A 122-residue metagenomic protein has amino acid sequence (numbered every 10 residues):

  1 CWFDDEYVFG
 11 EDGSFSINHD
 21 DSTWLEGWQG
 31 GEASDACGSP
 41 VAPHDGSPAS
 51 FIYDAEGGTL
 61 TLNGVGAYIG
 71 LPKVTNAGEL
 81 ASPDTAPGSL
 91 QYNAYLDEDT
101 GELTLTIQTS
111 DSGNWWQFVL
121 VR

Functional and structural regions predicted by a protein language model:
C1-D99: Contiguous, well-ordered beta-strand patches that form the walls/edges of small beta-barrel/beta-sandwich domains
T104-N114: Short, exposed beta-strand-loop hairpins at the edges of beta-sheets in extracellular/periplasmic proteins
W116-R122: Short, low-complexity, Pro/Ser/Thr/Gly-rich segments in the mature regions of secreted, periplasmic
